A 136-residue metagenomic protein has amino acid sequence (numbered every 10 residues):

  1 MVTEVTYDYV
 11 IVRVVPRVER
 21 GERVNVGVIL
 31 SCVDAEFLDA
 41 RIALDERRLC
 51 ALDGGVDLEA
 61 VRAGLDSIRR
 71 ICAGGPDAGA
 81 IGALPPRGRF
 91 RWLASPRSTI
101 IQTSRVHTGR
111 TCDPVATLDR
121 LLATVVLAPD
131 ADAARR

Functional and structural regions predicted by a protein language model:
M1-R136: Polybasic/polar functional segments that serve as interface/processing modules
